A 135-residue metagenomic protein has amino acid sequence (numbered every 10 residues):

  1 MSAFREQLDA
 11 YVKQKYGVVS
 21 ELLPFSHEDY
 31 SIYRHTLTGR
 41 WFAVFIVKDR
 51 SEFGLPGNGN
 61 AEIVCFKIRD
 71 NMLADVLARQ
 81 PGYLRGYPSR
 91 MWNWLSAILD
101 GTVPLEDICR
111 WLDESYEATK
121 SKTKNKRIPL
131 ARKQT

Functional and structural regions predicted by a protein language model:
M1-T135: Charge-dense, helix-prone N-terminal extensions
